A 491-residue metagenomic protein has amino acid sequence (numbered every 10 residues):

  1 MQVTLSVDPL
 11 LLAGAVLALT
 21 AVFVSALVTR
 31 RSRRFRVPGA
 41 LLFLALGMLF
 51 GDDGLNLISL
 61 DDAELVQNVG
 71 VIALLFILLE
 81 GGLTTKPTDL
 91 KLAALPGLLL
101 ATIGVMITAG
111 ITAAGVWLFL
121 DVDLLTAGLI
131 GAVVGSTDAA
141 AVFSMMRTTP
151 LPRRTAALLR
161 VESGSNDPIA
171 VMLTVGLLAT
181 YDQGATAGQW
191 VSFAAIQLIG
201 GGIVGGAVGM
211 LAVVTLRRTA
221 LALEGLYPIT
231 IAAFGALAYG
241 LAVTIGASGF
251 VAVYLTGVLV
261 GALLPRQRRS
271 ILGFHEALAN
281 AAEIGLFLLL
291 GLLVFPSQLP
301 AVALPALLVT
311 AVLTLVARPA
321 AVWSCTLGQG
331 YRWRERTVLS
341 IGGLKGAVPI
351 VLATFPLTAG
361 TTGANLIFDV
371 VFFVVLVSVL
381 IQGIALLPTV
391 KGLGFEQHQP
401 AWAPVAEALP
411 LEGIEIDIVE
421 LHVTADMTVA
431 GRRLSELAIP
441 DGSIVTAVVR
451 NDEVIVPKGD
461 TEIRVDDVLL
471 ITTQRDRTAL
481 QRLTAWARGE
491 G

Functional and structural regions predicted by a protein language model:
M1-A403, L411-G413, R464: Transmembrane helical cores of multi-pass secondary ion antiporters/exchangers
V37, L344, D426, Q474-R475: Structured loop/turn residues at secondary-structure junctions
V142-M145, T389, R433, A479-L483: Hydrophobic side chains in well-ordered alpha-helices
V377, H422, I471-T472: A general boundary/transition motif marking the beginning of the first structured unit of a protein
P400-L409, V445-N451: Short linear loop/turn motifs
I414-V423: Short glycine-/aliphatic-rich beta-strand segments at the starts of folded cytosolic domains
T428-T478, R482: Cytosolic Rossmann-like ligand/nucleotide-binding regulatory domains
R488-G491: Short peripheral tails and domain-boundary helices/loops at the edges of structured domains
